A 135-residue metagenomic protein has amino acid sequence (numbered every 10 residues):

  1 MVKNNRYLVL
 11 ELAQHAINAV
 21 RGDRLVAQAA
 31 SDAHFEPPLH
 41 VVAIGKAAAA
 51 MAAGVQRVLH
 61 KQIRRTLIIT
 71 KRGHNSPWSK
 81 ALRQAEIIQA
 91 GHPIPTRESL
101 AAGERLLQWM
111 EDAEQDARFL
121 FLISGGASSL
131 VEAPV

Functional and structural regions predicted by a protein language model:
M1-V135: Non-transmembrane, aqueous-exposed alpha-helical and coiled segments at domain scale
